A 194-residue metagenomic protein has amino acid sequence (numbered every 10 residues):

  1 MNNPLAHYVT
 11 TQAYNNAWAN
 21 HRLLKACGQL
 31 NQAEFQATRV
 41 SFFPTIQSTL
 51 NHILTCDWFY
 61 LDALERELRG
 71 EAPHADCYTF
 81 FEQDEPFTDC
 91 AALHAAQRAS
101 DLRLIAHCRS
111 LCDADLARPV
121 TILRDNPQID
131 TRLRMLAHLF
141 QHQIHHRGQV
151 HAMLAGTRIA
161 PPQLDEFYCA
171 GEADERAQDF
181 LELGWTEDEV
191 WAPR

Functional and structural regions predicted by a protein language model:
M1, L116, R158-I159: Compositionally biased, intrinsically disordered/low-complexity regions enriched for serine, proline and threonine
M1, Y8, T38-S41, E85: Pocket-edge positions in alpha/beta enzyme catalytic cores
M1-Y14, V190-A192: Extreme N-terminal tail/first-helix region
M1-Y8, T45-L50, H94-A99, H107 (+1 more regions): Short secondary-structure boundary segments
H7, Y14, W18-H21, K25 (+4 more regions): Replace "anionic and nucleotidyl ligands
T10-K25, Q29-T79, L123-T186: Short, contiguous alpha-helical
E82-L123, P127-L154, W185, W191: Acidic/histidine-rich alpha-helical segments that form the ligand environment of transition-metal centers
